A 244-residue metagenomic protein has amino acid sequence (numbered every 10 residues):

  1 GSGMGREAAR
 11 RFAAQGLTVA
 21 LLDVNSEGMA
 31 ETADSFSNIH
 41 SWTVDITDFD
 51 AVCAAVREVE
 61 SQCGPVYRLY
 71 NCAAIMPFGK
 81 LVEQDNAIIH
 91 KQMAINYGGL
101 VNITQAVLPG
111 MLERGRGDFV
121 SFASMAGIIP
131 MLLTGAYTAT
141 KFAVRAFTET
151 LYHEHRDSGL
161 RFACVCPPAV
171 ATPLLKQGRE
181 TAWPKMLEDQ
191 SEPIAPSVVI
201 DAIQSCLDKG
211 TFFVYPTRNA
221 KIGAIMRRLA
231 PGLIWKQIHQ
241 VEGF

Functional and structural regions predicted by a protein language model:
G1-V19: Canonical Rossmann dinucleotide-binding motif of NAD(H)/NADP(H)-dependent dehydrogenases/reductases, specifically
Q15-E31: Conserved glycine-rich Rossmann-like NAD(P)H-binding loop of the short-chain dehydrogenase/reductase
T43-A54, N86: The beta1-alpha1 cofactor-binding region of Rossmann-like NAD(H)/NADP(H)-dependent oxidoreductases
K80-L81, D85-H90: Substrate-binding pocket helix/loop in short-chain dehydrogenase/reductase
T104, T140: Active-site helix of classical SDR
S124: Residue(s) in the substrate-gating loop at a strand-loop-helix junction that position the organic substrate next
D157-R218: SDR active-site lid
